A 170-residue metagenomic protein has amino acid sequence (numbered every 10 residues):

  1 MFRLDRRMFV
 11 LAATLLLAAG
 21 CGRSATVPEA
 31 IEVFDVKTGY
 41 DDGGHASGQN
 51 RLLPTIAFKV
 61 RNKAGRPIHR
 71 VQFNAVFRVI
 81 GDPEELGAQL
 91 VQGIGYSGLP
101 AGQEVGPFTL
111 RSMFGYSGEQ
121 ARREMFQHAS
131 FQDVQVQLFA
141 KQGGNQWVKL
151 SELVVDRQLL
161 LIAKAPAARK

Functional and structural regions predicted by a protein language model:
M1-V10: Bacterial N-terminal signal peptides that target proteins for export
V10-A19: Bacterial N-terminal signal peptides
C21-A25: Bacterial signal peptide processing site
P28-S47: Short, compositionally biased P/S/T/A/G/V-rich stretches that sit at domain boundaries
Q49-A57: Short, solvent-exposed loop/turn segments enriched in Ser/Thr/Gly
V60-A64: Asparagine-centered strand-capping/turn motif at beta-strand->loop junctions
G65-E85: Short acidic, flexible loop segments centered on an aromatic residue
Q89-K149, V154-L161: Short, solvent-exposed, Trp/other aromatic-anchored flexible loops in extracytoplasmic proteins
